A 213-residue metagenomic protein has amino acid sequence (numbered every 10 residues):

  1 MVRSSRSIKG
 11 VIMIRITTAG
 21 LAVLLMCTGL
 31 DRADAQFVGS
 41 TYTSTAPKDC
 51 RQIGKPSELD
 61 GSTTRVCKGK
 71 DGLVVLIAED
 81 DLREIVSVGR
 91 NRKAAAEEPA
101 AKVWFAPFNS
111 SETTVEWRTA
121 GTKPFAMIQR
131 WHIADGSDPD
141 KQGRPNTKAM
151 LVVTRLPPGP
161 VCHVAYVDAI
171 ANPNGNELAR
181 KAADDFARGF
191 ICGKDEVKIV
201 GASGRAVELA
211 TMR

Functional and structural regions predicted by a protein language model:
M1-I12: Short, Lys/Arg-enriched N-terminal segments with co-localized hydrophobic residues within the first ~10-30 amino acids
I14-I16, G29-V103: Charge-rich, low-complexity N-terminal segments
A19-T28: Bacterial N-terminal signal peptides
D49-R51, V66-K68, V161-H163, A182 (+1 more regions): Sequence contexts marking disulfide-bonded cysteines in secreted/extracellular proteins
A96-E98, A106-F108, E177-L178: The transition from N-terminal targeting/processing segments to the mature protein
W104-P173: Short helix/strand-capping turn motifs
A169-R213: C-terminal partner/receptor-binding element of secreted or periplasmic proteins
